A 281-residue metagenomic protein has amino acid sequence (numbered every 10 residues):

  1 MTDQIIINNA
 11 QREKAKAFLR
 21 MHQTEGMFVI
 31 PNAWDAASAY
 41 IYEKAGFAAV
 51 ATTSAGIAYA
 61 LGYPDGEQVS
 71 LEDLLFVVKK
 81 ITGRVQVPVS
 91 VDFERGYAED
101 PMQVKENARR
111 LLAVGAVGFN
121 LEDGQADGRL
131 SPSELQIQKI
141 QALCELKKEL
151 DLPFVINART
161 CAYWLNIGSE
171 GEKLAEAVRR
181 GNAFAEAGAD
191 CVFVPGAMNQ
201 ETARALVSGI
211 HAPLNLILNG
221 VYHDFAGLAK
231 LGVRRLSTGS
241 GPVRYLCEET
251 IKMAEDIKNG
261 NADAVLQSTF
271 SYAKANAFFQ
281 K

Functional and structural regions predicted by a protein language model:
T2-Q11, F18, G241-K281: Extended, intrinsically disordered, low-complexity segments
D3-T238, Y245-I251: Alpha/beta enzyme core
